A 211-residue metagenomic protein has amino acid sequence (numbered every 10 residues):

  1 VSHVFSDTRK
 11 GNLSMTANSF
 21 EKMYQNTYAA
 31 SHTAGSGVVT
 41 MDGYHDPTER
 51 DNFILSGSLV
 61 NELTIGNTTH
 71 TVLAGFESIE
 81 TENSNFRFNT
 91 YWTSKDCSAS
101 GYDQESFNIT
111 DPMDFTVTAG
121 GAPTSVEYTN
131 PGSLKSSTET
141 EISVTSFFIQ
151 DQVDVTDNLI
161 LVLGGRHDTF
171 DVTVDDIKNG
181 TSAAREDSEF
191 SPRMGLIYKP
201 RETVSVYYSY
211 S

Functional and structural regions predicted by a protein language model:
V1, M41-P47, E62-T64, S133-E139 (+2 more regions): Outer-membrane beta-barrel proteins
V1-R87: Outer-membrane beta-barrel domain signature, strongest for Gram-negative TonB-dependent receptors and also present
E21-N26, T68, T81-R87, W92 (+3 more regions): Outer-membrane beta-barrel proteins
H32-V39, F86-K135, A183: Surface-exposed loop/turn segments flanking beta-strands in extracellular/periplasmic regions
R50, T69-T71, E77-T81, T138-S211: Structural signature of Gram-negative outer-membrane beta-barrels, strongest in the C-terminal barrel of TonB-dependent
I65-N67, I109-D111, F115-V117, V155 (+1 more regions): Generic structural "secondary-structure junction" signal
